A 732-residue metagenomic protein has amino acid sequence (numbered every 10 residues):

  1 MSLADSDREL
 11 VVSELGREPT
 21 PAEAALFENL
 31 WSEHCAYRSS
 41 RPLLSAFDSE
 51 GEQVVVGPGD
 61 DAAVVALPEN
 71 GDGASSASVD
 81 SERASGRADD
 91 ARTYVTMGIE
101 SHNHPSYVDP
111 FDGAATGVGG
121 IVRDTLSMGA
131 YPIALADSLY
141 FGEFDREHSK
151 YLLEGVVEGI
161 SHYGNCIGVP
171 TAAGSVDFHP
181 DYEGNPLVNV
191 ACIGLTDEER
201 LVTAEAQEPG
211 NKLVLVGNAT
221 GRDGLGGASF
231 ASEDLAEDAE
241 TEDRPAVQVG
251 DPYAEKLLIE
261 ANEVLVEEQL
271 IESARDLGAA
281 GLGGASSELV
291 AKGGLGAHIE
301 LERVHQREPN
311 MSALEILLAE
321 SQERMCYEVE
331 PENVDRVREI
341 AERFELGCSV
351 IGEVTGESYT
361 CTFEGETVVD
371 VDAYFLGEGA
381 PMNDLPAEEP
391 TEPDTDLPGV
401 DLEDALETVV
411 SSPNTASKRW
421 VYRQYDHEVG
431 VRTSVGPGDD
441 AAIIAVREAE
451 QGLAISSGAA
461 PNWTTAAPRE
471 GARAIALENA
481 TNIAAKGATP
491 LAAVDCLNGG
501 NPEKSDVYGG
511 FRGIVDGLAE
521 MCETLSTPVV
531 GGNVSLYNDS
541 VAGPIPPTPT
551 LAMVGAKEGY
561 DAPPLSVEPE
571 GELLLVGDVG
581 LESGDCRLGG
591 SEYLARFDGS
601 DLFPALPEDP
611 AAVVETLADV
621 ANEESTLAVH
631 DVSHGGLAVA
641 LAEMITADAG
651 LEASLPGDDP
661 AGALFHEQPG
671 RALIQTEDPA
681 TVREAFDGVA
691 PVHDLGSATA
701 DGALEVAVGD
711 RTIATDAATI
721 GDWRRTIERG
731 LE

Functional and structural regions predicted by a protein language model:
M1-S2: Charged, compositionally biased N-terminal leader segments and the immediate start of the first structured element
D5-A24, G184-P186, G278-V409, M521 (+2 more regions): Glycine-/charge-enriched secondary-structure boundary and capping motifs
L10-V11, P19, L26, M553 (+1 more regions): Extended alpha-helical targeting/anchoring segments, especially N-terminal organellar/secretory targeting helices
F27, V118-T125, A261-L265, A285-V290 (+3 more regions): Buried hydrophobic packing segments
L30-K256, E272, A297-L301, L317-A319 (+5 more regions): Glycine-rich phosphate/pyrophosphate-binding loop regions near the starts of catalytic domains
T241-A279, D598-A638: Polyanion-binding loop/helix "lid" in catalytic or ligand-binding cores
G458, P490-L491, D495-N501, F511 (+3 more regions): Active/binding-pocket-proximal capping segment
D585-F603: Non-catalytic, conserved peripheral segments adjacent to functional cores
